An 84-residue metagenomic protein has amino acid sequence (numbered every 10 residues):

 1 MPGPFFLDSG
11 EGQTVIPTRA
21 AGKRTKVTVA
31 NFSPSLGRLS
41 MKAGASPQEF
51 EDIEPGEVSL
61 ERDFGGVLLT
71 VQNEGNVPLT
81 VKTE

Functional and structural regions predicted by a protein language model:
P2-E11, E74-E84: C-terminal interaction-tip segments
G3-R19, S46-E61: Short, solvent-exposed S/T- and G/P-enriched segments that are highly enriched in secreted/extracellular and lumenal
L7, L36-L39, V58-L60, L68-L69 (+1 more regions): Generic detector of leucine side chains in alpha-helical contexts
G10, S33, E54, G65 (+1 more regions): Intrinsic disorder/low-complexity detector
T14-R38: Beta-rich globular "head" domains
K23-V27, D63-P78: Noncatalytic modules at the cell exterior or secretory-pathway interfaces, chiefly beta-strand-rich lectin/adhesion
A30-F50, V81-E84: Short, surface-exposed beta-strand/strand-loop-strand elements in extracellular ectodomains
